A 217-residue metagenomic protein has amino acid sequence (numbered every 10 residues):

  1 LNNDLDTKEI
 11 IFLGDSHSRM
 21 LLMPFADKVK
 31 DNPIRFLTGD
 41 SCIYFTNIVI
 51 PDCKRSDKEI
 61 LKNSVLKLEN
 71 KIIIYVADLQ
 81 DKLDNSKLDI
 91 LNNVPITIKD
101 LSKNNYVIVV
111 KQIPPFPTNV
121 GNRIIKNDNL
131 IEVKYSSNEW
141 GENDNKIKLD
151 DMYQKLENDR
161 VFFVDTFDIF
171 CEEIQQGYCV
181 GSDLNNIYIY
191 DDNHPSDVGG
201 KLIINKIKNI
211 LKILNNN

Functional and structural regions predicted by a protein language model:
L1-N217: Extracellular glycan-modifying ectodomains
